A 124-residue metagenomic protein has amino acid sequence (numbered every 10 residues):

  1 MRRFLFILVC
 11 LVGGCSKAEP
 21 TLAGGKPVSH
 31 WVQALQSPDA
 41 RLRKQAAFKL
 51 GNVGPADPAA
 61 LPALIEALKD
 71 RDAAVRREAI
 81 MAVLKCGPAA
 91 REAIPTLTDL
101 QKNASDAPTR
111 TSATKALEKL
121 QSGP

Functional and structural regions predicted by a protein language model:
R2-I7: Sec-dependent signal peptide recognition, specifically the positively charged N-region followed immediately by
V12-G14: C-terminal motif of bacterial Sec signal peptides marking the signal peptidase cleavage site
S16-G25, R41-A56, E66, A74-A89 (+1 more regions): Structural detector for internal amphipathic alpha-helices that build alpha-solenoid repeat scaffolds
T21-A34, P55-K69, A89-Q101, G123: Amphipathic alpha-helical scaffolding segments comprising HEAT/armadillo-like alpha-solenoid repeats
